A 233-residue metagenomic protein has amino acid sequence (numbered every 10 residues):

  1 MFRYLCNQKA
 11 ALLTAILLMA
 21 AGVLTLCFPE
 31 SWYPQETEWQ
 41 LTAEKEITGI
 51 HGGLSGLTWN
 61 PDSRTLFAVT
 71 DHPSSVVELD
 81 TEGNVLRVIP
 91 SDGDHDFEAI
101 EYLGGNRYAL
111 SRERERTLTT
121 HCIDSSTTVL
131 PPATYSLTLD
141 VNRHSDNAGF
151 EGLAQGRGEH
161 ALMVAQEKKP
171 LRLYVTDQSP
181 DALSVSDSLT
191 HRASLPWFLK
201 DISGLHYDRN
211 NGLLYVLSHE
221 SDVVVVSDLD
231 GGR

Functional and structural regions predicted by a protein language model:
F2-L17: N-terminal Sec-pathway targeting helices
K9, A20-R233: Sequence/structural signature of beta-propeller domains
